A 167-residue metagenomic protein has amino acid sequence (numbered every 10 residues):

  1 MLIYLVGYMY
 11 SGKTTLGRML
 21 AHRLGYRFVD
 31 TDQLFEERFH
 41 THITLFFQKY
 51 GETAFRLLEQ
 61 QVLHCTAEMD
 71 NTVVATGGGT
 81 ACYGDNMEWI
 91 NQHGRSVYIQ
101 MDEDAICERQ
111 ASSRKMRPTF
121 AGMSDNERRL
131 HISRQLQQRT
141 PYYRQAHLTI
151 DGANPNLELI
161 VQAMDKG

Functional and structural regions predicted by a protein language model:
L5: Hydrophobic anchor at the beta1->P-loop junction of P-loop NTPases
Y8: P-loop (Walker A) phosphate-binding loop of NTP-binding proteins
S11: ATP-binding Walker
T14: Walker A/P-loop
R23, Q137-G167: NTP-dependent small-molecule kinase module
Q33-T80, G84-N91, M116: ATP-dependent small-molecule kinase phosphotransfer cores that center on conserved nucleotide phosphate-binding segments
H93-T140: A glycine- and Lys/Arg-enriched "phosphate-lid" helix/loop adjacent to the NTP-binding pocket of small-molecule kinases
